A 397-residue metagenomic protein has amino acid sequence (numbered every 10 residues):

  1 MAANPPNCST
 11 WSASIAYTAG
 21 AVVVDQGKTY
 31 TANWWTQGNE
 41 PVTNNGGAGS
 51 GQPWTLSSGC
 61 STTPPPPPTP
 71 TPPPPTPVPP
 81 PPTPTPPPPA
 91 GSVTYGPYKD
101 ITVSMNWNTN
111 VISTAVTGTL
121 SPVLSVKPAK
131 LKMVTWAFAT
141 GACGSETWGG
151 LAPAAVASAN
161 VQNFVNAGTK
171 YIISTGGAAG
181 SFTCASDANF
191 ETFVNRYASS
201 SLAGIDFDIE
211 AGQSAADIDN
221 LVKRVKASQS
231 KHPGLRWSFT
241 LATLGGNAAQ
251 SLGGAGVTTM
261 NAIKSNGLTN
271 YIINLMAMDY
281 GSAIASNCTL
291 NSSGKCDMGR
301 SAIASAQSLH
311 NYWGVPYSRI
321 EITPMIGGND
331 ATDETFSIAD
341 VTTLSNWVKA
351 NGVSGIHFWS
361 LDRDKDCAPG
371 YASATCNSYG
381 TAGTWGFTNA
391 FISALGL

Functional and structural regions predicted by a protein language model:
M1-A2, P86: Sec/Tat signal peptide C-region and signal peptidase I cleavage site
A2-P74, P79: Tryptophan-rich substrate-binding surfaces of secreted polymer-degrading and adhesive proteins
A21, A137, A142, W148-L151 (+2 more regions): Substrate-binding and catalytic surfaces of secreted/luminal carbohydrate-active proteins
V23-V24, T31-A32, T94-D100, L131-F138 (+6 more regions): Structural recognition of the beta-strand scaffold that forms the well-ordered cores of secreted hydrolase catalytic
G27-G47, A139-G141, A178-A179, G327 (+1 more regions): Acidic glycine-/aspartate-rich tracts in secreted/extracellular proteins
P89-S199, V222, V341-G355, L361-A394: N-terminal carbohydrate-binding/catalytic regions of secreted carbohydrate-active enzymes
M105-W107, G180-F182, S214-A215, G245-A248 (+3 more regions): Eukaryotic short linear interaction motifs
S145-T269: Substrate-binding cleft of extracellular glycoside hydrolase catalytic domains
